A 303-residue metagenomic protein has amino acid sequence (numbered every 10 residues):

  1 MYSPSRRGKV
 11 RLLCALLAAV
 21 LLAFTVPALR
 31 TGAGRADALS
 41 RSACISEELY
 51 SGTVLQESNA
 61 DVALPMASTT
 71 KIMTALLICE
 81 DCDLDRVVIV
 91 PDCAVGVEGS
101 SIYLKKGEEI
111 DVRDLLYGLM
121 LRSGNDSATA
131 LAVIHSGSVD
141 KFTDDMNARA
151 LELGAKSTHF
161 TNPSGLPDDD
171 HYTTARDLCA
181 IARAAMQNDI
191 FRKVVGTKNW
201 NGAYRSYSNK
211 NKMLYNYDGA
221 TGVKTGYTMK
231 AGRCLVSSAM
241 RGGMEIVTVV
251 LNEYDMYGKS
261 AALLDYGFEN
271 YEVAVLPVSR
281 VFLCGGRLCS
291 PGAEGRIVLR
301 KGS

Functional and structural regions predicted by a protein language model:
M1-R35: Gram-positive cell-envelope targeting signals
R11-L12, S68, G219: Hydrophobic alpha-helical transmembrane segments of integral membrane proteins, especially multi-pass transporters
A28-R176, R183-Q187: Active-site-adjacent loops and short helices of periplasmic peptidoglycan-processing enzymes
A155-H159, P167-S303: Domain-terminus/edge residues, biased toward the C-terminal soluble/receptor-binding domains of extracytoplasmic
